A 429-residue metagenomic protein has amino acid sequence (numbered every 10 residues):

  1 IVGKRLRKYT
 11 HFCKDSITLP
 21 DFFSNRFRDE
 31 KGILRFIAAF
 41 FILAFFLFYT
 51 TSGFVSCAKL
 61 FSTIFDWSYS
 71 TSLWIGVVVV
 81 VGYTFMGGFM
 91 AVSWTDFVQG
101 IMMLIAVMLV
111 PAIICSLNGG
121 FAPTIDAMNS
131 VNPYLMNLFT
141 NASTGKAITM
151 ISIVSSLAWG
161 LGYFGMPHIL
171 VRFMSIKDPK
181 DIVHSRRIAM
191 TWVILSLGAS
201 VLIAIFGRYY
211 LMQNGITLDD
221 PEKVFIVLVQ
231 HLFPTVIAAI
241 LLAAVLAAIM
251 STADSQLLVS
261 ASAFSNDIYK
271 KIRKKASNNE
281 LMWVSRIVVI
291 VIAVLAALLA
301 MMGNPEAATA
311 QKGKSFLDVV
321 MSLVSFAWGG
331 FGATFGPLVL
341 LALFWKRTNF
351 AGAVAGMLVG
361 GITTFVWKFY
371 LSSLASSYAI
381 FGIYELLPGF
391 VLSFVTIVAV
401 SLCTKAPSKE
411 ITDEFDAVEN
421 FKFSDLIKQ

Functional and structural regions predicted by a protein language model:
I1-Q429: Membrane-embedded helix-loop-helix hairpins and adjacent transmembrane boundary segments in multi-pass transporters
